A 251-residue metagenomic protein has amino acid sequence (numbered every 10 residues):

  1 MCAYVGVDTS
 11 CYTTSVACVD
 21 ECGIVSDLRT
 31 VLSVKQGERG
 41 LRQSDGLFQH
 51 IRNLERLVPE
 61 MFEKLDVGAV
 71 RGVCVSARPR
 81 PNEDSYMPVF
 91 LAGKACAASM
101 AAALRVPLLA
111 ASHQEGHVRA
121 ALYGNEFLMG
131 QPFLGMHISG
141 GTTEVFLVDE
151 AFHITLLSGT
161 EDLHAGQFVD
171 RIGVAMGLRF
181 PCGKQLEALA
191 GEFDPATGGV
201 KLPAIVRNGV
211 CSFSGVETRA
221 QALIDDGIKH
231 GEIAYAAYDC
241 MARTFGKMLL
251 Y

Functional and structural regions predicted by a protein language model:
M1, V106, A110-L134: Conserved phosphate-binding catalytic cores of ATP/NTP-utilizing and phosphoryl-transfer enzymes
C2, T9-S10, D27, M129-Q131 (+2 more regions): A short helix-loop
G6-V7, V75, L108-H113: General beta-strand structural signal in soluble alpha/beta enzymes
S10-F48, H153-L156: Short glycine-rich, Thr/Ser-proximal phosphate-binding strand/loop in the N-terminal lobe of ATP-dependent enzymes
G40-R42, G46-V67: Conserved phosphate-binding loops in N-terminal lobes of ATP-dependent enzymes of the actin/Hsp70/sugar-kinase
L57-M61, A236-Y251: Phosphate/ATP-binding catalytic cores across multiple sugar-kinase/actin-like superfamilies, primarily ASKHA
P59-A98, A102: Short beta-strand-loop/turn "lid" adjacent to the catalytic site in phosphate-handling enzymes
K94-H117, T160-D162: Short, acidic/small-residue loops that bind anionic groups at enzyme active sites
